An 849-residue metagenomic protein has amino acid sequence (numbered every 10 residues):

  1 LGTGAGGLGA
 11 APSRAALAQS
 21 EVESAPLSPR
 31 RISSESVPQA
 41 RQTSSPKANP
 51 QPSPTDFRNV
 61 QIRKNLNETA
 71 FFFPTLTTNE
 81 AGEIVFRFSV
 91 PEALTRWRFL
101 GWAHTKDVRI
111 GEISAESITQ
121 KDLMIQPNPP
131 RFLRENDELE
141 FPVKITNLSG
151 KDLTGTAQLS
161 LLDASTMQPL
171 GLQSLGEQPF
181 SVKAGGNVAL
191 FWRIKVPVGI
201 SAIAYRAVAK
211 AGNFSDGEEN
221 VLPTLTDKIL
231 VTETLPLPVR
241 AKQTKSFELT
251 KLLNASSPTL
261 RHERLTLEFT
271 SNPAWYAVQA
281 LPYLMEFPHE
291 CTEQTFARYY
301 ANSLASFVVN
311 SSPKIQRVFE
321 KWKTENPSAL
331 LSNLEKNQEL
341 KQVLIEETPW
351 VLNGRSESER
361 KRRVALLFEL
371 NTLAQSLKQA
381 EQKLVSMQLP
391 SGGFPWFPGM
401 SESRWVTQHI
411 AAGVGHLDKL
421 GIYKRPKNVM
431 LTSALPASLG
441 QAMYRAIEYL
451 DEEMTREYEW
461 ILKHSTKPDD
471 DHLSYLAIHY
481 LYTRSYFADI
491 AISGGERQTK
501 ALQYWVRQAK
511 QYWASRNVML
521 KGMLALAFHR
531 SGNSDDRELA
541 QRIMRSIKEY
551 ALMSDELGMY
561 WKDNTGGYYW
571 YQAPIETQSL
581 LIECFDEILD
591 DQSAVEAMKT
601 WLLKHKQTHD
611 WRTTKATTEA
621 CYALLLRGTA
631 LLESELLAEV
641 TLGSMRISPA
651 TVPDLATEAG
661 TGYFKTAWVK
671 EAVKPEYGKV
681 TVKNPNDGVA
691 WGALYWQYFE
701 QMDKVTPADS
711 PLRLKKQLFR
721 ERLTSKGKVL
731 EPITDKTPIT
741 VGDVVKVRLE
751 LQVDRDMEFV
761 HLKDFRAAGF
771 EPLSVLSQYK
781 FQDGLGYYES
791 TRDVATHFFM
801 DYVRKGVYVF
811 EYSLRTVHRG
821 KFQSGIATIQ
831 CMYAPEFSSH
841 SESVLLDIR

Functional and structural regions predicted by a protein language model:
L1, G7-G9, P142, A189-R193 (+6 more regions): Extended, solvent-exposed functional surface patches
L1-N67, S271-A274, P288-F296: Surface-exposed, low-complexity/disordered segments and acidic/polar micro-motifs at processing/linker regions
R30-R31, E35-G111: Beta-strand-dominated extracellular/periplasmic modules and repeats in secreted or surface-exposed proteins
G82, G101, V143, W192 (+10 more regions): Conserved structural-core and active-site-/substrate-pathway-adjacent residues in large, well-folded domains of enzymes
R87-S89, P142-L148, R193, K746-Q752: Short edge beta-strand/loop segments characteristic of extracellular beta-sandwich folds
L94-E116, V196-L225, Q823, Q830-E842: Terminal connector regions
E116-M124, P130-R134, T146, S160-L162 (+5 more regions): Short beta-strand edge segments in extracellular beta-sheet folds
L161-F180, G186-L190, S201, Y205 (+4 more regions): Long, domain-scale non-catalytic interaction/scaffolding regions in large secretory-pathway and trafficking proteins
